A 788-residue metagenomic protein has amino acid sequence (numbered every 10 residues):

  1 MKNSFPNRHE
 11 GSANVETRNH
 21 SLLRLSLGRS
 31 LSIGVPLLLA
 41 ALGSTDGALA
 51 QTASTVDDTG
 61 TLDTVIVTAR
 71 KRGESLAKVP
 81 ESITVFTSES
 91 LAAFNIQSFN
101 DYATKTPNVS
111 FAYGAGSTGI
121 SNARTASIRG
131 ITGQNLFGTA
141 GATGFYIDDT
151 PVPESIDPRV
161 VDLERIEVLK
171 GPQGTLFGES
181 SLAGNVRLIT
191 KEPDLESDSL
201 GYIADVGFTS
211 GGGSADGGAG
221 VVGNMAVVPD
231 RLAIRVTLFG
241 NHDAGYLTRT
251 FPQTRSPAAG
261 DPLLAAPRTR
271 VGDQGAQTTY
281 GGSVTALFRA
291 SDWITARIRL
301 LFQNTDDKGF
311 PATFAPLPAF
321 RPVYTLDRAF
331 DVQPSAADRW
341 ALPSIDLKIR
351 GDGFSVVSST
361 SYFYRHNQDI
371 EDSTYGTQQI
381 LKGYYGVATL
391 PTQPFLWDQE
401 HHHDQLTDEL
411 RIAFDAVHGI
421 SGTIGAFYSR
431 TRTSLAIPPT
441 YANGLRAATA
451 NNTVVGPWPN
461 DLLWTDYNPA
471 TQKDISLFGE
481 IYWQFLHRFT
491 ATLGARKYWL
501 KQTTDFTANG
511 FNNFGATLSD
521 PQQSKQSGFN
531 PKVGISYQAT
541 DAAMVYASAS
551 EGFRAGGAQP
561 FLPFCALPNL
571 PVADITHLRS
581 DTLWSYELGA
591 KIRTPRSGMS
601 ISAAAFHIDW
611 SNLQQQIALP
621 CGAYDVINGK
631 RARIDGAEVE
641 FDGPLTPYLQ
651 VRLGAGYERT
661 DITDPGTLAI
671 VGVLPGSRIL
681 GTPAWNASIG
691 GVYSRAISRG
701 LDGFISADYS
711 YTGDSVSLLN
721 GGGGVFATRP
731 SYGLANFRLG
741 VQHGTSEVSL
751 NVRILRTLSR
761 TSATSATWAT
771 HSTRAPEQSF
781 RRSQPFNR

Functional and structural regions predicted by a protein language model:
M1-T106, D292, P343, N736: N-terminal Sec signal peptide and the immediately downstream disordered periplasmic leader that contains the TonB box
T59-L195, L588: Acidic, small-polar-rich N-terminal luminal/periplasmic segments of exported/outer-membrane proteins
S210-K308, A341, H402-D404, D408 (+6 more regions): Transmembrane beta-barrel wall of Gram-negative outer-membrane proteins
G220, S344-S373, Q538, M544-S550 (+5 more regions): Membrane-embedded beta-barrel scaffold of Gram-negative outer-membrane proteins
L287-S291, I412-D415, F427-S429, N468-I608 (+1 more regions): Structural signature of Gram-negative outer-membrane beta-barrels, strongest in the C-terminal barrel of TonB-dependent
N304-A319, R432-S434, K501, Y537-Y586 (+5 more regions): Surface-exposed extracellular loop regions of Gram-negative outer-membrane beta-barrel proteins, predominantly
A413, T423, R488, S600-D609 (+2 more regions): Gram-negative outer-membrane beta-barrel transporters
T646, S710-N720, G740-R788: C-terminal beta-signal and adjacent terminal beta-strands/loops of Gram-negative outer-membrane beta-barrel proteins
